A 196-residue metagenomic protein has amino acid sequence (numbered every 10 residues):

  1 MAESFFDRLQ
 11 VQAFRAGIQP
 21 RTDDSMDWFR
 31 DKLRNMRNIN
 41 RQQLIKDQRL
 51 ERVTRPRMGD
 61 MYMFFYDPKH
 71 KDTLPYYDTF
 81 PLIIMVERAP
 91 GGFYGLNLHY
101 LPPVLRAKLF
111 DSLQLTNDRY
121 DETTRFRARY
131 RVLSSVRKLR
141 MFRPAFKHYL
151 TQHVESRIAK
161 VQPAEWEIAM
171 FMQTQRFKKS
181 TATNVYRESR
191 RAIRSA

Functional and structural regions predicted by a protein language model:
M1-A2, A196: Initiator methionine at the very start of the polypeptide chain
A2-Y62: Mixed-charge, Lys/Arg-rich low-complexity intrinsically disordered regions
N35-N40, N97, N117, N184: Detector for Asparagine
R57-Y62, D78-L82, A89-Y94, R157 (+1 more regions): Generic structural motif recognizing short loop/turn segments at the entrances and edges of beta-strands
F64-Y66: A generic structural signal for residues embedded in beta-strands
P68-D72: Short acidic, S/G/P-rich loop/turn micro-motifs used as interaction or catalytic elements
L74-L113: Basic/aromatic-rich interaction segments and small domains that mediate binding to polyanionic partners
Y100-A196: Intrinsically disordered, low-complexity, charged/polar segments
